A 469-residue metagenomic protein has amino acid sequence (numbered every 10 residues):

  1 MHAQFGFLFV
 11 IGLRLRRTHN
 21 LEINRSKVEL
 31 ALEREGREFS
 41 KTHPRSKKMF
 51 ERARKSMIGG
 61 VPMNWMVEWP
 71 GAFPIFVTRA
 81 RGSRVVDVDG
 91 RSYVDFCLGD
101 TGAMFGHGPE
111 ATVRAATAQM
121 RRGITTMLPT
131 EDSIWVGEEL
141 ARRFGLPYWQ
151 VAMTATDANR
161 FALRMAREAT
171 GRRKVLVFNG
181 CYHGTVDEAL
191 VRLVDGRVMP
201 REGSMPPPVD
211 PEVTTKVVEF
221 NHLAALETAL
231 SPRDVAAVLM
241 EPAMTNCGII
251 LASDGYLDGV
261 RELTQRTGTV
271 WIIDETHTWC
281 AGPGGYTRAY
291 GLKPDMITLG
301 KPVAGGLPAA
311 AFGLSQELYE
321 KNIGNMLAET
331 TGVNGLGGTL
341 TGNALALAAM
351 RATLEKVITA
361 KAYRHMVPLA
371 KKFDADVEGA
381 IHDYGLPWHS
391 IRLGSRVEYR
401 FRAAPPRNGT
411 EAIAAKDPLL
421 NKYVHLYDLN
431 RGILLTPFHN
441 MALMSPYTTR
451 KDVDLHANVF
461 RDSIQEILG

Functional and structural regions predicted by a protein language model:
M1-H2, L21: Accessible peptide chain termini
F5, R14-L15: N-terminal regions of proteins, emphasizing targeting and processing segments when present
L15, H19-G469: Conserved N-terminal phosphate-binding loop of PLP-dependent enzymes in the Aspartate aminotransferase
